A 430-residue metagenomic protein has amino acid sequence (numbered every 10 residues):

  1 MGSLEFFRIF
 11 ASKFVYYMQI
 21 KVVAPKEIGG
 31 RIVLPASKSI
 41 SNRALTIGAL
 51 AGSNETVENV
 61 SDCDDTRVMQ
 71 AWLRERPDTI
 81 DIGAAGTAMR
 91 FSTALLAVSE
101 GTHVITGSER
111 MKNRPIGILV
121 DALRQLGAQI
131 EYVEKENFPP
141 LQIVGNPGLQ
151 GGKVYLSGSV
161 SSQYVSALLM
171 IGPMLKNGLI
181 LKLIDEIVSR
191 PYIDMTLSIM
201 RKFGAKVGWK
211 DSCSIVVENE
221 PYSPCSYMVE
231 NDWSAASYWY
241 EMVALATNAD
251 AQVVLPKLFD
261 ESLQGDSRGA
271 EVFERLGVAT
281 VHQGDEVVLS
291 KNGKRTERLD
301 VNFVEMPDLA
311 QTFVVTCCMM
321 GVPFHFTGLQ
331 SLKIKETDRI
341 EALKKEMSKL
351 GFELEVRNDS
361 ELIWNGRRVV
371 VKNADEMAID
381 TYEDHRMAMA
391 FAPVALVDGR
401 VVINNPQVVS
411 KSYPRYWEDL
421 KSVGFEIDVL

Functional and structural regions predicted by a protein language model:
E5-Y17: Short, Lys/Arg-enriched N-terminal segments with co-localized hydrophobic residues within the first ~10-30 amino acids
F14-L430: Short, structured segments at the rim of ligand-binding sites
